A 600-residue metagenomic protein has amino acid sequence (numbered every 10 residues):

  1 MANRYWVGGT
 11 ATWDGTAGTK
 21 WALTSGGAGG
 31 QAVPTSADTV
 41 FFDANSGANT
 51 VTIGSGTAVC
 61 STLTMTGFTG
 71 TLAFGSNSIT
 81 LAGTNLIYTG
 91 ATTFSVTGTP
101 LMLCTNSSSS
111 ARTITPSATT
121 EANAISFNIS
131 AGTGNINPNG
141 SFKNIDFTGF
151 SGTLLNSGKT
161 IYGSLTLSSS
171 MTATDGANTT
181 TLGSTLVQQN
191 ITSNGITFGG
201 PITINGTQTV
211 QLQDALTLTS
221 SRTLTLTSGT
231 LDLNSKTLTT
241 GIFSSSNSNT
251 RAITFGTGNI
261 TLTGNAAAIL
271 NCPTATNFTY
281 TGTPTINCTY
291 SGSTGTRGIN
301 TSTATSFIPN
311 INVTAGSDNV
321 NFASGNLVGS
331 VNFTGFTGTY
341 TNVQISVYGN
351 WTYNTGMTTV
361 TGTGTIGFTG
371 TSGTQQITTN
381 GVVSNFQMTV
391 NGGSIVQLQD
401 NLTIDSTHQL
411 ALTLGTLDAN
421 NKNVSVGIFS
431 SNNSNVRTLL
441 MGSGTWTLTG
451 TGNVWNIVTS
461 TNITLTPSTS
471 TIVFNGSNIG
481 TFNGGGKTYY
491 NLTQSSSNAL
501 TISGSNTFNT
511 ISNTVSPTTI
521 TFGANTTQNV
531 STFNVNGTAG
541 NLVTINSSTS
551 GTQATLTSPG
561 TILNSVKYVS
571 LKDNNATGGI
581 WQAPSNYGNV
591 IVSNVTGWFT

Functional and structural regions predicted by a protein language model:
M1-T600: Extracellular beta-sheet-rich ligand-binding/adhesion modules
